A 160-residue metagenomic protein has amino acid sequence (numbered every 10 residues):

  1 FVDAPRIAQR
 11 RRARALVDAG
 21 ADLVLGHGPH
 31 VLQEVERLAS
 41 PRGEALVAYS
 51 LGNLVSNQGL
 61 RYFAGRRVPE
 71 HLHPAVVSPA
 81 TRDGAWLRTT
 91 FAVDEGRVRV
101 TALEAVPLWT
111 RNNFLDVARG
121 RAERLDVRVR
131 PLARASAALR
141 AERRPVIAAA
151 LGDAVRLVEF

Functional and structural regions predicted by a protein language model:
F1-A4: Short acidic, glycine-rich surface-loop motifs adjacent to enzyme active sites
I7-A85: Conserved beta-sheet core of the metallophosphoesterase superfamily
L60-F160: A short C-terminal boundary segment appended to hydrolase-like catalytic domains
